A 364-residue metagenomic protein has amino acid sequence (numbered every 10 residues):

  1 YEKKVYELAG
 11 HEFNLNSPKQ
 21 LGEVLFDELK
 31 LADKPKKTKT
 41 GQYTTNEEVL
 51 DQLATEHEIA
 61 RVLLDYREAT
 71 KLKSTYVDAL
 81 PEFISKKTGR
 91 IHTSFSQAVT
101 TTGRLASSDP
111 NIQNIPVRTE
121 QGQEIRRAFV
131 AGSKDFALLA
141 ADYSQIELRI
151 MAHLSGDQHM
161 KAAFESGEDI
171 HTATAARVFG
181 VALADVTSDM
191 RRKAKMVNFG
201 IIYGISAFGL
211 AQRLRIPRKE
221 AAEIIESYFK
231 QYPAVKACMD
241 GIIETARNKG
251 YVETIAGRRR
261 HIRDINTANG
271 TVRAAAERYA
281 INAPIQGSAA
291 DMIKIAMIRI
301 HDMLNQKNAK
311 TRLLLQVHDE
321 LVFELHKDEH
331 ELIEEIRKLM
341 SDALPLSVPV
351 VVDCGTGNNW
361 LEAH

Functional and structural regions predicted by a protein language model:
Y1-E12, S155-F164, T311: Mixed-charge, glycine-rich, non-catalytic linkers/tails in nucleic-acid processing enzymes
Y1-V117, D135-A137, E147, A207 (+4 more regions): Conserved "right-hand" nucleotidyltransferase catalytic core of DNA-directed polymerases
K3, E7-R61, K230-R278, N282 (+2 more regions): C-terminal polymerase-core module
H11-P18, Y43, F164-E168, T187-R191 (+2 more regions): Conserved phosphate/pyrophosphate-binding and hydrolysis machinery centered on Walker-type P-loop NTPases, extending
N14-N16, R312-V317: Short beta-strand
L21-E23, T102, Q113-I115, I146-R149 (+7 more regions): Flexible loop/turn segments at secondary-structure boundaries
S85, H92, Q97-T100, A176-A309 (+3 more regions): Conserved catalytic core of nucleic-acid polymerases
S94-L183: Function-dense linear segments that define catalytic or interfacial modules in macromolecule-processing proteins
